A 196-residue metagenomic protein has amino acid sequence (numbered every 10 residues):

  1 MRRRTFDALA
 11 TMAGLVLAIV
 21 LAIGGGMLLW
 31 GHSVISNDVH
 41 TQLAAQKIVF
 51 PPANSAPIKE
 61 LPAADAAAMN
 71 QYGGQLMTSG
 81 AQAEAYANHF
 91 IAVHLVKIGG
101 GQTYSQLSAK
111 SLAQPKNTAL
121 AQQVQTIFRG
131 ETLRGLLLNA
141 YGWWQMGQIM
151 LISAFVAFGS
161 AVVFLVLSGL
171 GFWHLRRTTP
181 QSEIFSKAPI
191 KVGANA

Functional and structural regions predicted by a protein language model:
M1-D38: Hydrophobic secretory-pathway targeting helix
R2-M12, Q145-A196: Juxtamembrane interface at the cytosolic side of transmembrane helices
A22, Q125, G169-F172: Polytopic transmembrane helical bundles with strong interfacial aromatic enrichment
W30-H40, W173-P180: Transmembrane helix-loop junctions in multipass membrane proteins, especially transporters and channels
V39-Q46, S182-A188: Juxtamembrane extracytosolic/periplasmic "stalk" immediately C-terminal to the first targeting helix
I48-E131: Long, solvent-exposed extracytoplasmic domains/loops
P115-G159: Short, aromatic-rich amphipathic segments at membrane interfaces that lie adjacent to a transmembrane helix or signal
